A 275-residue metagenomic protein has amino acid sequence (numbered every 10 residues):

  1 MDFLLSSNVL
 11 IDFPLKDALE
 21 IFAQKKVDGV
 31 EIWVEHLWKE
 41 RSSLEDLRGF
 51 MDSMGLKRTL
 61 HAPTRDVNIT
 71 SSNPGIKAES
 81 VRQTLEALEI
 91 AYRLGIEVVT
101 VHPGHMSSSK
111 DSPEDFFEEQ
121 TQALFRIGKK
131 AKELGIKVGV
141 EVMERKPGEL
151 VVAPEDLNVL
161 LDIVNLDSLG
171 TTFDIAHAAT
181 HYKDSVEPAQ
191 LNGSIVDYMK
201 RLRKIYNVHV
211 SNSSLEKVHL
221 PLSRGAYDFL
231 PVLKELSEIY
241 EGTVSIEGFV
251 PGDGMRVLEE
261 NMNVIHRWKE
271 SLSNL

Functional and structural regions predicted by a protein language model:
M1-Y92, G170, G193, E259-L275: N-terminal pre-domain/capping segments
F3-S7, V30-I32, R58-P63, V99-V101 (+4 more regions): Hydrophobic faces of well-ordered beta-strands that scaffold small-molecule active sites in alpha/beta enzyme cores
N8-L15, I32-D46, N68-S71, M106-D111 (+4 more regions): Acidic-and-aromatic substrate-binding clefts and catalytic sites of carbohydrate-active enzymes
V30, G128-A226: Acidic/histidine-rich catalytic cores of soluble enzymes
S43-R48, K77, V81-T84, E114-L124 (+3 more regions): Charged helix-capping and loop-helix junction motifs
R48-R65, T121-A131, I163-V164, V232-K234: Alpha-helix-loop-beta-strand connector modules within alpha/beta enzyme cores
P74-G170: Active-site acidic/histidine proton-transfer and metal-coordination neighborhood in alpha/beta enzyme cores
